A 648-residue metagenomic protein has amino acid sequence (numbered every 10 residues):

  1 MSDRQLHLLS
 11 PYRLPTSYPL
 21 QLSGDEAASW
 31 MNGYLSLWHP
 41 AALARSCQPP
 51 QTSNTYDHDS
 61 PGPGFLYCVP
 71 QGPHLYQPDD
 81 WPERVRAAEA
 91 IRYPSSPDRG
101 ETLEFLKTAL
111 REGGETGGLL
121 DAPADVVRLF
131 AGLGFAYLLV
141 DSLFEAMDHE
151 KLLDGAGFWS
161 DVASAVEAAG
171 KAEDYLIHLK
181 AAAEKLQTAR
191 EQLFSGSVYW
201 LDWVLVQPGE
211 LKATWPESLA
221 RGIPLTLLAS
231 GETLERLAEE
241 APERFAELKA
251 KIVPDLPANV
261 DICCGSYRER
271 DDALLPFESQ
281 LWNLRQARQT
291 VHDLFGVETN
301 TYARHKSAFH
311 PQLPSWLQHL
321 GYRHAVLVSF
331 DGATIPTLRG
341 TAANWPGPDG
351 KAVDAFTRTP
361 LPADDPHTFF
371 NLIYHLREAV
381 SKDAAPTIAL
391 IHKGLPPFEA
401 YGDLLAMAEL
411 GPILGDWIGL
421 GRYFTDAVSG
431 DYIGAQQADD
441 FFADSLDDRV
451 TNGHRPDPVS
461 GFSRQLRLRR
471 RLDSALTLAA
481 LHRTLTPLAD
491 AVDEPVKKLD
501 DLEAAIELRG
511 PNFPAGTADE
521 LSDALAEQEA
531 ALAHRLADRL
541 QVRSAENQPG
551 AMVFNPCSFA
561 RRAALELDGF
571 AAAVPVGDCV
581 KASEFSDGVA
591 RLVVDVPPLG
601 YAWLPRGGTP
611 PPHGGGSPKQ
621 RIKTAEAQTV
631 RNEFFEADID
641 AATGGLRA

Functional and structural regions predicted by a protein language model:
M1-S2, A648: Accessible peptide chain termini
S2-R543: Catalytic-domain carbohydrate-binding cleft regions of carbohydrate-active enzymes
L488-A648: Catalytic and substrate-binding regions of extracellular carbohydrate-active enzymes, especially polysaccharide lyases
